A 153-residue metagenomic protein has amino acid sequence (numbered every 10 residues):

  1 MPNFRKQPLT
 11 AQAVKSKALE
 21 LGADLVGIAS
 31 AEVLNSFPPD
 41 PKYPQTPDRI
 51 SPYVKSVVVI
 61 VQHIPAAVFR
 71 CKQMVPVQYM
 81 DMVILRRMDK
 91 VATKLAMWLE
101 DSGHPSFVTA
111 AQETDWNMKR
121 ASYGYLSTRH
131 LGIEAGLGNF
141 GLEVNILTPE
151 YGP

Functional and structural regions predicted by a protein language model:
M1-M88: Non-catalytic, usually N-terminal nucleic-acid engagement modules in DNA/RNA processing proteins
F4, V77-Q78, V83-P153: Catalytic cores of enzyme domains
